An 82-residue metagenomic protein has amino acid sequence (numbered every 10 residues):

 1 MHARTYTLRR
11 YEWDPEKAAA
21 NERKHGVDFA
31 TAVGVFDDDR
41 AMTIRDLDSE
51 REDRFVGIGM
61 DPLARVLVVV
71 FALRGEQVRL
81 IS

Functional and structural regions predicted by a protein language model:
M1-S82: Ribonuclease/tRNase effector modules and their secretory precursors
